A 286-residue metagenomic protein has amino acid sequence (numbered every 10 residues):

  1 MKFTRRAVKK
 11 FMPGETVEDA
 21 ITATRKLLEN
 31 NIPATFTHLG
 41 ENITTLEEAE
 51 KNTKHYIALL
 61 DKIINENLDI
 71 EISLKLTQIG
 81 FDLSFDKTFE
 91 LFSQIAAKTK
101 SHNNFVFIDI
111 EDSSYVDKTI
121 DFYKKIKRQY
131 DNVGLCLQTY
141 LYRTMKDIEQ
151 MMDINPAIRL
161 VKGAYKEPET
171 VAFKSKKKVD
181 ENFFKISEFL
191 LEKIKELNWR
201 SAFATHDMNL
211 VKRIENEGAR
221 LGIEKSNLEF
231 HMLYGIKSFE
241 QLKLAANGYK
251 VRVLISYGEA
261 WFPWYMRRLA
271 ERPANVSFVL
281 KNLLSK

Functional and structural regions predicted by a protein language model:
M1-K286: Positively charged, amphipathic and often flexible ligand-engagement surfaces
